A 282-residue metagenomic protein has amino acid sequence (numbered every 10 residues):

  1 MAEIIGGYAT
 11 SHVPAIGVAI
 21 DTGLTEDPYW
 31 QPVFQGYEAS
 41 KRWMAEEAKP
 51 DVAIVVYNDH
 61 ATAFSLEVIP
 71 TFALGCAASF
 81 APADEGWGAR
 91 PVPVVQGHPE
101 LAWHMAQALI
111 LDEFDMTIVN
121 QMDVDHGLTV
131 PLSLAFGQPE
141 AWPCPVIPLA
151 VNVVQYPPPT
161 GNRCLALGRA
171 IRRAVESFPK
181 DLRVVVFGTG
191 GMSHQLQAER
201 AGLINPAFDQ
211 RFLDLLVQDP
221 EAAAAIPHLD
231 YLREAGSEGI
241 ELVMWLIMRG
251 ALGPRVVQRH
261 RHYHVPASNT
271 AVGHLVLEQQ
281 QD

Functional and structural regions predicted by a protein language model:
M1-P50, A63-A166, S177, E199-D282: Flexible, D/E/H-enriched segments
H12, G190-G191: Glycine-rich beta-alpha junction loops
D51-N58, L149, L182-G190: Beta-strand elements within well-structured catalytic alpha/beta cores of enzymes that handle phosphate/sulfate esters
N58-H60, A174: Short HxH-centered metal-ligating active-site micro-motif
V154, R169-V184: Non-transmembrane, aqueous-exposed alpha-helical and coiled segments at domain scale
H194-L196: Short, solvent-exposed loop/turn segments at secondary-structure junctions
